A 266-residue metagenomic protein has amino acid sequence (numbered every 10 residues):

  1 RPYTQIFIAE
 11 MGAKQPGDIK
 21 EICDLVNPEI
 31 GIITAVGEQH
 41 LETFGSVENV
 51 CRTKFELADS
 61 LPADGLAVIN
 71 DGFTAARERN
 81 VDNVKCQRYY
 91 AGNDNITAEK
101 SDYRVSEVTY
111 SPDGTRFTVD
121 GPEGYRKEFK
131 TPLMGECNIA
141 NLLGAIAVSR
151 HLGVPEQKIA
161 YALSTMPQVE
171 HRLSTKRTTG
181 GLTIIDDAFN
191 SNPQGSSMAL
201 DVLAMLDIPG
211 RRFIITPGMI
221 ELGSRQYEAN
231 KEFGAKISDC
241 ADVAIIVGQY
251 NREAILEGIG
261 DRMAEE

Functional and structural regions predicted by a protein language model:
R1-P2: Conserved substrate/cofactor phosphate-moiety recognition/catalytic segment in nucleotide-dependent phosphotransferases
Q5-P16, I184-N190: Switch II (G3) loop of P-loop NTPases
F7, A67, I184, I214-I215: Residue-level marker for buried hydrophobic side chains located in beta-strands that build the well-ordered beta-sheet
A13, E38, F73, F189-S191 (+1 more regions): Short, glycine/acidic-enriched loop or turn micro-motifs at the edges of active sites
K14-I19, I139-L142, P193-S196: Short glycine/serine/threonine-rich phosphate/pyrophosphate-binding segments that cradle anionic phosphate groups
I22: Phosphate/adenylate-binding glycine loop and adjacent helical scaffold
E29-T183, I208-G210, A235-V243, R252-E265: Acidic, Mg2+-coordinating active-site environments of NTP-dependent enzymes
V50, I185-E257: AMP-binding/adenylate-forming catalytic core of the ANL superfamily
